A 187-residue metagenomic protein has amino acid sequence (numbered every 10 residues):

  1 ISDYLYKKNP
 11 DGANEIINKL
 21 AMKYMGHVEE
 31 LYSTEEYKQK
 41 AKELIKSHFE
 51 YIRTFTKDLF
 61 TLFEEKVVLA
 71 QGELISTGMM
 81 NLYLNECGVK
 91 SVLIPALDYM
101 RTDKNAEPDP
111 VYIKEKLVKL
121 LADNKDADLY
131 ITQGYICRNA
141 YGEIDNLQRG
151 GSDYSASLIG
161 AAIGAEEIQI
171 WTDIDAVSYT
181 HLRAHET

Functional and structural regions predicted by a protein language model:
I1-E186: Nucleotide/pyrophosphate-binding catalytic subdomain
